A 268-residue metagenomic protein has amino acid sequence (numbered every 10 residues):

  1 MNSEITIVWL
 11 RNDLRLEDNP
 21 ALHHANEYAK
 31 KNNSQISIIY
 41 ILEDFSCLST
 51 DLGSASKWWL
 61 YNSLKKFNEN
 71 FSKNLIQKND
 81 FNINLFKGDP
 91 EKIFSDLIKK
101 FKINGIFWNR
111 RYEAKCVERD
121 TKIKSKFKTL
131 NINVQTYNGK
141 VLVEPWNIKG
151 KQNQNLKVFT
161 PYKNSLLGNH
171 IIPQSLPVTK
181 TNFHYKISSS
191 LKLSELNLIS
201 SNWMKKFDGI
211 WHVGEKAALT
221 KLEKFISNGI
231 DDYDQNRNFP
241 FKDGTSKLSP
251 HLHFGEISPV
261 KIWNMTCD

Functional and structural regions predicted by a protein language model:
M1-P173: Trp/Phe/Arg-rich N-terminal binding region typifying the photolyase-homology
N153-D268: Glycine/tryptophan-enriched, flexible segments
